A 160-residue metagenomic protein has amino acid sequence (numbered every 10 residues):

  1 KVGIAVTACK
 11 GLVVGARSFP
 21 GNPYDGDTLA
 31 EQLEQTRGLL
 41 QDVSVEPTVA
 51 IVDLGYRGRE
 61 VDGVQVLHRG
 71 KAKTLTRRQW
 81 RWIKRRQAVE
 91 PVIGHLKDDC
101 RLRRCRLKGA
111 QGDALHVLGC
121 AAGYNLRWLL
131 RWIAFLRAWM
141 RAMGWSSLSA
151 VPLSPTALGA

Functional and structural regions predicted by a protein language model:
K1-P47, V52-L54, G123, S154: Polybasic low-complexity intrinsically disordered regions
K10, A72, W128: Short loop/turn segments at secondary-structure transitions that flank enzyme active sites
A16-F19, G63-V64, L107-A110, W132-A142: Composition- and surface-driven signal marking solvent-exposed, interaction-prone regions in large proteins
T28-E31, L39-V43, K73-R77, R131 (+1 more regions): Glycine-rich loops and low-complexity Gly/Arg-rich segments that provide flexible linkers or classic glycine-based
Q35-G38, Y56-R57, G94, D98-L102 (+2 more regions): Short, well-ordered loop/turn and helix-capping segments at boundaries between secondary-structure elements and domains
Q41-L118: Helix-centered, glycine/charged polyanion-binding patches within enzymatic domains that contact phosphate-containing
D99, R103-R104, R127-A160: A short, flexible helix-boundary coil/loop motif
V117-N125: Charged alpha-helix within mobile-element recombinases
